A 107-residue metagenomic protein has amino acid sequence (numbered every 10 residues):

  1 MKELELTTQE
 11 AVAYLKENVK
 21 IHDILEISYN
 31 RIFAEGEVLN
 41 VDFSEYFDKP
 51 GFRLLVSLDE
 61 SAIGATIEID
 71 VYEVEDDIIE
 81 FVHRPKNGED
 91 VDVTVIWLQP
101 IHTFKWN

Functional and structural regions predicted by a protein language model:
K2-N107: Conserved RNA-binding domains used in RNP assembly and mRNA/RNA metabolism
